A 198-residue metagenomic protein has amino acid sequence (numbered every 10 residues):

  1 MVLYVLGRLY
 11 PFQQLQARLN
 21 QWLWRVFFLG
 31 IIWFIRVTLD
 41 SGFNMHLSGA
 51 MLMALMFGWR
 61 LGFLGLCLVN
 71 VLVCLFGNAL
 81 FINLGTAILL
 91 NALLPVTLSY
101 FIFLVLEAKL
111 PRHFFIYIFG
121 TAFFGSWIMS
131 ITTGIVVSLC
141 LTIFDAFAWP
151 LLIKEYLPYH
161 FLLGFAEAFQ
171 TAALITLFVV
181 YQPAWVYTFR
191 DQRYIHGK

Functional and structural regions predicted by a protein language model:
M1-L19, F147-K198: Alpha-helical transmembrane segments and their cytosolic interface
M1-L52: Hydrophobic transmembrane alpha-helices
M1-Y4, V73-L75, F81, A87-M129 (+1 more regions): Short helix-perturbing small/polar motifs within transmembrane alpha-helices
Y10, L39, F43, F76 (+5 more regions): Membrane-interfacial segments
L19-F27, F63-C67, G85, L89 (+2 more regions): Hydrophobic alpha-helical transmembrane segments
I32-V96: Alpha-helical membrane segments and adjacent membrane-interface helices in multi-pass membrane proteins
L106-V180: Membrane-embedded alpha-helical hairpins and interfacial helices in multi-pass inner-membrane proteins
